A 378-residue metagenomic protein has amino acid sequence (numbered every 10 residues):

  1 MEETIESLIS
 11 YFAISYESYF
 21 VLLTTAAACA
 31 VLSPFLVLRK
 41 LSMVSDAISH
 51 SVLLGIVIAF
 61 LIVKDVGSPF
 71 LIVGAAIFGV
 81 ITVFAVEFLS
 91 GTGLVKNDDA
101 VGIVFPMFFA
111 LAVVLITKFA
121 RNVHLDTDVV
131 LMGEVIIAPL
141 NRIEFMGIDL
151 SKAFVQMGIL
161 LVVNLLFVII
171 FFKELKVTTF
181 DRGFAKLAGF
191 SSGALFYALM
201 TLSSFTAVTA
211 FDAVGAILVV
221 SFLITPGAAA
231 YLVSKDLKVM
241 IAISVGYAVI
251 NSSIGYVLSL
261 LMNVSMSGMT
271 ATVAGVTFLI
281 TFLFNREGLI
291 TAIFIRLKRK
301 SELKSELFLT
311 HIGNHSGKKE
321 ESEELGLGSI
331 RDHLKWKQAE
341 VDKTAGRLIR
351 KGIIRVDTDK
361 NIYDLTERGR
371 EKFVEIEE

Functional and structural regions predicted by a protein language model:
M1-A28: Membrane-interfacial amphipathic/re-entrant helices at transmembrane-helix boundaries
F35-H124, Y231-A242, S259-N263: Short loop segments and helix-boundary regions at transmembrane helix junctions of multi-pass inner-membrane proteins
F109-F167: Transmembrane helix-bundle core of multi-pass membrane transporters and related energy-transducing complexes
D149-V220: Helix-loop-helix "hairpin" substructures at the membrane interface of multi-pass membrane proteins
T209-A213, I217-V264: Transmembrane alpha-helical segments in multi-pass inner-membrane proteins
A292-K360: Non-transmembrane accessory domains of multi-pass membrane transporters/channels
N361-T366: Minor-groove-contacting beta-hairpin "wing" of winged helix-turn-helix DNA-binding domains
E367-E378: Short, amphipathic alpha-helical interaction segments positioned at domain boundaries
